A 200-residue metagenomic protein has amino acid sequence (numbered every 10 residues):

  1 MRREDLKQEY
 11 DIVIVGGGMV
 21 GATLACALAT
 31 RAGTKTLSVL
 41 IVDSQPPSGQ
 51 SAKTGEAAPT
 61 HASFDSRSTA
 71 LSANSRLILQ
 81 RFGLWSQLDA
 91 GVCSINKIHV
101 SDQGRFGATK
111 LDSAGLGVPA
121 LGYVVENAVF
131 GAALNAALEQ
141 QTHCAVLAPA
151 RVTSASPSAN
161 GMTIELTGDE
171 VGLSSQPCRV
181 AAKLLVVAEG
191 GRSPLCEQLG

Functional and structural regions predicted by a protein language model:
R2-E4, A29-T36, D169-G172: Alpha-helix termini
R3-V20, L40: Beta1/beta-strand and adjacent pyrophosphate-binding region of the FAD-binding site in flavoprotein oxidoreductases
V15, A29-R67: Glycine-rich FAD pyrophosphate-binding loop
V20, L24, P47, R192: Conserved Rossmann-like nucleotide-cofactor binding loop
L28-A32, L138, L199: Active-site catalytic pocket residues across diverse enzymes, especially alpha/beta-hydrolases
P59-Q103: N-terminal FAD cofactor-binding segment of flavoenzymes
C93-Q198: Conserved N-terminal helical subregion
